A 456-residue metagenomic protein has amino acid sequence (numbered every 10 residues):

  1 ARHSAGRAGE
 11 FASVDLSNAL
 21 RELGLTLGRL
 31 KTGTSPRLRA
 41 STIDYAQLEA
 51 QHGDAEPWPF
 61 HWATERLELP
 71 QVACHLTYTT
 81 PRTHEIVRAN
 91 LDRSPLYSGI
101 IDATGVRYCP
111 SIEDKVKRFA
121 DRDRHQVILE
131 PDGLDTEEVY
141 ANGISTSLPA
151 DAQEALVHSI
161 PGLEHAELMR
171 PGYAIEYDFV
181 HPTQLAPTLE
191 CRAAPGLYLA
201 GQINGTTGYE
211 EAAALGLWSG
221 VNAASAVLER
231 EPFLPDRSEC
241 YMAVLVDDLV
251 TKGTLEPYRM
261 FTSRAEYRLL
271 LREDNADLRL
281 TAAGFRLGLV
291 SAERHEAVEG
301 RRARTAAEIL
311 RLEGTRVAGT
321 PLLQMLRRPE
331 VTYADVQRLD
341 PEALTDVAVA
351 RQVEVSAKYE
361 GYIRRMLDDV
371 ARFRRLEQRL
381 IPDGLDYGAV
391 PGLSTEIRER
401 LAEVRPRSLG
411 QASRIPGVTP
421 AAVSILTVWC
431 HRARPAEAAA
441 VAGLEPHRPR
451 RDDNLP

Functional and structural regions predicted by a protein language model:
R2-G6: Short glycine-enriched, charge-decorated loop/helix-capping segments at active-site entrances that position
S13, N18-E154, G162, T251-T320 (+1 more regions): An anion/pyrophosphate-binding glycine-rich loop and adjacent beta-alpha core in soluble alpha-beta enzymes
Y140-T206, L234-D247, D346-R400, R405: A glycine-rich dinucleotide-binding beta-alpha-beta segment and adjacent secondary-structure elements that constitute
Q202-E210, E266-R268: Glycine-rich phosphate/pyrophosphate-binding beta-alpha loops
A212-F233: Internal hydrophobic alpha-helix adjacent to the cofactor/substrate pocket in enzyme cavities
S225-E231, P420-V428: Short arginine-rich
R264, L270-R272, A276, T281-R414 (+3 more regions): Extended, charge-enriched "interface" segments that sit outside catalytic cores
H447, D453-N454: Intrinsic-disorder-associated, low-complexity terminal segments enriched in Asp/Asn/His/Tyr and depleted of Lys/Arg
